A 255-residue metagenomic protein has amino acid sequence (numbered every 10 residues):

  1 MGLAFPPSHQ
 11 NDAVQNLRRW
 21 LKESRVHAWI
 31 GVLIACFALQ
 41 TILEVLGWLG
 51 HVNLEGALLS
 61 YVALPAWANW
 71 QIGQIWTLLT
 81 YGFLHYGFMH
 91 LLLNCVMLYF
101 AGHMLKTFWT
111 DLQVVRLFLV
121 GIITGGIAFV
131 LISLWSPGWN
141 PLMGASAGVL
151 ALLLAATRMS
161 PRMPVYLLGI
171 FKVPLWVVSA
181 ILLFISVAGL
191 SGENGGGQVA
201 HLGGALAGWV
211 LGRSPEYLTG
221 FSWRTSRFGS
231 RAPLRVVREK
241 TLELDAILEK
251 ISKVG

Functional and structural regions predicted by a protein language model:
G2-I251: A detector for small-residue-rich transmembrane helices and their helix-helix packing motifs
V254-G255: Short, Lys/Glu-rich amphipathic helical modules
